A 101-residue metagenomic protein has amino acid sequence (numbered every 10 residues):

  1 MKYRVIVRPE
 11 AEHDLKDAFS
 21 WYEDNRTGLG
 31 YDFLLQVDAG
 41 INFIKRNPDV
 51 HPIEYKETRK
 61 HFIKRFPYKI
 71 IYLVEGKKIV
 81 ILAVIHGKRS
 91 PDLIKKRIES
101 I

Functional and structural regions predicted by a protein language model:
M1-L34: Arg/Lys-rich, positively charged N-terminal/basic patches that mediate binding to nucleic acids
M1-R4, K16, K56-T58, K78 (+2 more regions): Small, basic N-terminal interaction modules of short regulatory proteins
L15, F19, V37, I41 (+1 more regions): Short amphipathic alpha-helical/adjacent loop interface patches that line ligand and macromolecule-binding sites
Y31, P52-E54, L93: Short, hydrophobic secondary-structure boundary micro-motifs
A39, R46-I79: Basic/aromatic recognition patch in beta-strand/loop cores that engages polyanionic ligands
K69, L73-I101: Enriched for short, Lys/Arg-rich terminal
